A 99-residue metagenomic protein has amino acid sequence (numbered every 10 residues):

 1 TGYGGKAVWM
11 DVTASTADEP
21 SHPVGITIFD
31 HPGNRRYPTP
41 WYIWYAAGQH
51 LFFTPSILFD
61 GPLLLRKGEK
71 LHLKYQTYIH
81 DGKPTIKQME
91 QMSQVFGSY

Functional and structural regions predicted by a protein language model:
T1-R36: Active-site/ligand-binding surface loops and adjacent short beta/alpha elements that line catalytic pockets across
D30-Y99: Beta-strand-rich recognition/accessory modules
